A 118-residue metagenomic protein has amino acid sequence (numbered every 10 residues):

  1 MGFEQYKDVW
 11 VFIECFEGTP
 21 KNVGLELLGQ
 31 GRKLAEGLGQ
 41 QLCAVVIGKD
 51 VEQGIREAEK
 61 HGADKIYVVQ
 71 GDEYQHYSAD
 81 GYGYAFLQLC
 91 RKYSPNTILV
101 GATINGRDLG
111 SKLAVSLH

Functional and structural regions predicted by a protein language model:
M1-L117: N-terminal glycine-rich FAD/FM-binding segment characteristic of electron-transfer flavoproteins
